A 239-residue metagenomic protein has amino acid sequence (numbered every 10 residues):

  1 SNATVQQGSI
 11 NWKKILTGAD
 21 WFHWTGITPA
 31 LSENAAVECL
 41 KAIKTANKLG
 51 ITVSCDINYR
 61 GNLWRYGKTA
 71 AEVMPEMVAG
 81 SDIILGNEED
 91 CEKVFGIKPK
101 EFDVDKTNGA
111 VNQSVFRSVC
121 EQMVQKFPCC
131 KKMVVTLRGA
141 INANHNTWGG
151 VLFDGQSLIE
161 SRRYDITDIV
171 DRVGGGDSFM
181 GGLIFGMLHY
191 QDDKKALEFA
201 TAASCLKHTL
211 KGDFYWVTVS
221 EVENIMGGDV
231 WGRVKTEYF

Functional and structural regions predicted by a protein language model:
S1-E33: Conserved phosphate-binding/catalytic loop of the ribokinase/pfkB sugar-kinase fold
S1-T4, A30-S32, R60-R65, G109-N112: Short, flexible loop segments at the rims of nucleotide/cofactor-binding pockets, characterized by
W21-I27, V53-G61, V134-T136: Short beta-strands and strand-loop turn motifs
S32-V37, W64-T69, K211: Short, solvent-exposed loop/turn segments at secondary-structure boundaries
L40-N47, V124: Surface-exposed amphipathic alpha-helices with a cationic face
L49, L63-S157: Conserved phosphate/ATP/ADP-binding segment of small-molecule kinases
C55-I57, G86, G176: Active-site flanking residues adjacent to catalytic metal/cofactor-binding acidic residues
A143, I159-D229, R233, Y238-F239: Conserved post-catalytic alpha-helical subdomain immediately downstream of the catalytic base and nucleotide-binding
